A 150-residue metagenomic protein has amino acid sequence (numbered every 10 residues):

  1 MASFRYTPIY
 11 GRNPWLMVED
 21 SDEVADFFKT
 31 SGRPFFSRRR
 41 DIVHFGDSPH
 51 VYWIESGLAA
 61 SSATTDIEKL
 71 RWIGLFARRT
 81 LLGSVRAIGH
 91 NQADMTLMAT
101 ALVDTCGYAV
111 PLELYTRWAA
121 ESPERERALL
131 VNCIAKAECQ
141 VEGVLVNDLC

Functional and structural regions predicted by a protein language model:
M1-C150: Cytosolic regulatory regions built on CNB/CRP/Popeye-like sensor folds
